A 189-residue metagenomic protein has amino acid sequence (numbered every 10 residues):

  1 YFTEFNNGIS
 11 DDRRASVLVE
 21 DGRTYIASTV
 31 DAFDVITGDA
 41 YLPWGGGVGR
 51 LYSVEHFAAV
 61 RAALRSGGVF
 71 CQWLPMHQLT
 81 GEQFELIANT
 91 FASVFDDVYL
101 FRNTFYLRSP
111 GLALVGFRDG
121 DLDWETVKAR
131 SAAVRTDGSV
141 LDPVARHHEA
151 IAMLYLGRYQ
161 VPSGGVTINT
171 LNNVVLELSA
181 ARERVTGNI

Functional and structural regions predicted by a protein language model:
Y1-A88, A92: The AdoMet/dcAdoMet-binding core of the Class I SAM-like
S10-R13, E20-V30, D97-I189: Soluble small-group transferase modules, centered on the S-adenosyl donor enzyme superfamily
